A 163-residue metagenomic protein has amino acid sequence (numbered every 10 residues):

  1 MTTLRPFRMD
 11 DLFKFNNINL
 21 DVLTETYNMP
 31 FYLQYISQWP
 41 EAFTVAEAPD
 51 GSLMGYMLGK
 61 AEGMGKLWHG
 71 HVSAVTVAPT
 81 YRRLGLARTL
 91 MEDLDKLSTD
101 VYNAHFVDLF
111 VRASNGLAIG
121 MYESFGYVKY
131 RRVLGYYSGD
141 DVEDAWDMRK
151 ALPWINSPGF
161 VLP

Functional and structural regions predicted by a protein language model:
T2, M9-R82, M91-Y102, A151-P163: Acetyl-CoA-dependent GNAT
Q34, E41, D108-S114: Generic detector of contiguous secondary-structure segments
W39, K66, N115, G139-E143: Short acidic/glycine-enriched loop/turn segments that link adjacent beta-strands
A74, A78-E92, V101, F106 (+2 more regions): Conserved glycine-rich acetyl-CoA-binding loop
D108-F110, E123-D147: Conserved catalytic-core motifs of GNAT/GCN5-like acyltransferases
A113-N115, V133, L152-W154: Short, flexible active-site-adjacent loop segments at beta-strand->alpha-helix junctions, enriched in small/polar
